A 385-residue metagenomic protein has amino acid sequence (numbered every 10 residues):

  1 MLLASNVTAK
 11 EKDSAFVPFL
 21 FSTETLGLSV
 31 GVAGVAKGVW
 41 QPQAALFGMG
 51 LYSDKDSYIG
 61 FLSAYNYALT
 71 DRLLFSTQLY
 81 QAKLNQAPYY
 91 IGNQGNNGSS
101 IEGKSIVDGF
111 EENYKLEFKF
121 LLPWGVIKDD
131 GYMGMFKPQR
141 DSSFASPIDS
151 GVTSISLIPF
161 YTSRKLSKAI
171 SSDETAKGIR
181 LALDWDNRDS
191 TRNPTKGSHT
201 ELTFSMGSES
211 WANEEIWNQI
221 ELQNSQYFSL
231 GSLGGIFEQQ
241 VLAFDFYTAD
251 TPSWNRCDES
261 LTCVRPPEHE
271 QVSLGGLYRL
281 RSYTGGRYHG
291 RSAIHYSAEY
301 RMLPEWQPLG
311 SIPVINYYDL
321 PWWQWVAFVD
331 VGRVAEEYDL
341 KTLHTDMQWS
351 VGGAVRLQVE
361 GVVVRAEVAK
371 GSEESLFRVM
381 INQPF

Functional and structural regions predicted by a protein language model:
S5-Q78, N85-Y89, K104, S150-I158 (+5 more regions): Outer-membrane beta-barrel initiation region
S5-S14, K128-D149, G310-L320: Outer-membrane beta-barrel biogenesis signature
F16, A44-G48, L73-L79, T153-L157 (+9 more regions): Transmembrane beta-strands of outer-membrane beta-barrel proteins
F21-T23, L51-S53, Q78-A82, L121 (+10 more regions): Outer-membrane beta-barrel pore domains and translocons
G50-L121, G235-L277, R287, T342 (+1 more regions): Outer-membrane beta-barrel translocator/channel fold
Y80, Q86-A243, A335: Transmembrane beta-strand segments of outer-membrane beta-barrel domains in Gram-negative and organellar OMPs
F120, L181, G353-V359, E374-F385: Outer-membrane beta-barrel "beta-signal"
I179-I315: C-terminal outer-membrane beta-barrel translocator/porin domains of Gram-negative envelope proteins and their
